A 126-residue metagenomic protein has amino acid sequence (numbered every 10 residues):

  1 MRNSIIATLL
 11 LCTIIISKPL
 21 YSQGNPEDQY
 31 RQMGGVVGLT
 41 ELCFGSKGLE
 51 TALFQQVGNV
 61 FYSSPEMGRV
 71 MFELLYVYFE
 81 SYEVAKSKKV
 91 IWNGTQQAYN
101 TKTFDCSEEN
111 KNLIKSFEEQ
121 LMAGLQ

Functional and structural regions predicted by a protein language model:
M1-S4: Positively charged n-region of N-terminal signal peptides that target proteins for export
T8, L39, T101-K102: Secretory pathway export signals and precursors
C12, S17-P19: N-terminal signal peptide c-region/cleavage motif recognized by signal peptidases
I16, K47, N110-K111: Extracellular/secretory pathway and lumenal proteins
S22-F54: Immediate post-signal-peptide N-terminus of mature secreted/exported proteins
L53-Q126: Compact alpha-helical subdomains of small soluble proteins
